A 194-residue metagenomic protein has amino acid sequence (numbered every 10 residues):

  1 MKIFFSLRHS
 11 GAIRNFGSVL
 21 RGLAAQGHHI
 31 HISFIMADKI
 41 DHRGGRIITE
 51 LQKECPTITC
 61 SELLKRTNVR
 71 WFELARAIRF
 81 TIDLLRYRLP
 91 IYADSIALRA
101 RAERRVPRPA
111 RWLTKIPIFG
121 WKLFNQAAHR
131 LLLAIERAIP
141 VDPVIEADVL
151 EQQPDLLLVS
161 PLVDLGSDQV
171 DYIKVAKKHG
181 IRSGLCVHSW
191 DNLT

Functional and structural regions predicted by a protein language model:
K2, H29-H31, R182: Residues at the starts of beta-strands that form the adenosine-phosphate
K2-F4, D94-A100, A147-G166: Short N-terminal targeting/anchoring amphipathic segment
F5-G17, K39-D41, L162-V163: A short, glycine/small-residue-rich beta-strand->loop->alpha-helix junction that serves as a flexible
S6, S33-I35, V159-S160, C186: Short hydrophobic segments within beta-strands
G11, A25-E146: Conserved N-terminal ligand/cofactor-binding loop architecture of enzyme catalytic domains
G11-A25, V170-K177: Histidine-anchored nucleotide/phosphate-binding helix
R14-S18, D41-R46, D168-D171, T194: A short acidic (Asp/Glu
K53-I58, L131-P143, L156, S160-S167 (+1 more regions): Active-site-proximal region of nucleotide-activated glycan assembly enzymes, centered on histidine/acidic-rich loops
